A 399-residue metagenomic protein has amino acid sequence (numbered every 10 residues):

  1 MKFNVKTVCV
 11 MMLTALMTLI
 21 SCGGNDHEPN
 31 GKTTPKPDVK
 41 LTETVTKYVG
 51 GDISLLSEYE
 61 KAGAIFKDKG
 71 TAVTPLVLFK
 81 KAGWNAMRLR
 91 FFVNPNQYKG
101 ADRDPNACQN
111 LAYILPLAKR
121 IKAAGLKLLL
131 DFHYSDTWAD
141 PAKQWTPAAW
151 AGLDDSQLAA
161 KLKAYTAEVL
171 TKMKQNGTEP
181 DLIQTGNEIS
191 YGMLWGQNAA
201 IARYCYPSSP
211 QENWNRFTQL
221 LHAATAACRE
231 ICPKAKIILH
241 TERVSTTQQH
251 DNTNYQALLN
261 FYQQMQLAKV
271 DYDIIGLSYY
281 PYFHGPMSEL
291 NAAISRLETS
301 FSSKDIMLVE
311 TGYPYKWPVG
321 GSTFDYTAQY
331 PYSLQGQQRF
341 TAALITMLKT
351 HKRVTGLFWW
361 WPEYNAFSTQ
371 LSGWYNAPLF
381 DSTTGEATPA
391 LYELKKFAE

Functional and structural regions predicted by a protein language model:
M1-C9: Bacterial N-terminal signal peptides that target proteins for export
M17-T42: Bacterial Sec-dependent N-terminal signal peptides
P37-L78: Boundary/entry segment of secreted carbohydrate-active catalytic domains
V49-G51, M87-L89, L128-F132, D181-T185 (+4 more regions): Hydrophobic faces of well-ordered beta-strands that scaffold small-molecule active sites in alpha/beta enzyme cores
E58-G70, N94-A112, S190-L194, E242-L258 (+2 more regions): Acidic-and-aromatic substrate-binding clefts and catalytic sites of carbohydrate-active enzymes
K67, A200-R203, A292, R296-S303 (+1 more regions): Aromatic-rich peripheral "rim/lid" segments of glycoside hydrolase catalytic domains that contact and position glycan
V73-L76, N215, P233-I237, V244 (+3 more regions): Glycoside hydrolase catalytic-domain groove-lining segments
L78-N213, T218-V244: Substrate-binding cleft and catalytic face of glycoside hydrolase catalytic domains, especially the flexible beta-alpha
